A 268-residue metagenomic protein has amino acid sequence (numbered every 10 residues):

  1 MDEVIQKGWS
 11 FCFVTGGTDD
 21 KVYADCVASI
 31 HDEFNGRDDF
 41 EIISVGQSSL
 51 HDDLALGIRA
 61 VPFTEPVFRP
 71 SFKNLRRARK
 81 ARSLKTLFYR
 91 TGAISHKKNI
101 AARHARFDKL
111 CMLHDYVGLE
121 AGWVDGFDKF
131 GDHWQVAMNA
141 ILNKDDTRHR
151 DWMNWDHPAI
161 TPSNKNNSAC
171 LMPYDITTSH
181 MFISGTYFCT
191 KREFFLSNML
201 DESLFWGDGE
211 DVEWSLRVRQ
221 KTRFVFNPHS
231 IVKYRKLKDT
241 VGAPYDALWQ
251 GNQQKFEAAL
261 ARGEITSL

Functional and structural regions predicted by a protein language model:
Q6, A105-D108, L200: Active-site acidic short loop of glycosyltransferases
K7-C12, S29, E41, E213: Cell-envelope/extracellular polymer assembly enzymes that use nucleotide-activated donors
Y23, I176-T177, F182, L204-L268: C-terminal catalytic/acceptor-binding lobe
D25-D39: Short, acidic, metal-binding catalytic loop of nucleotide-sugar glycosyltransferases
G46-Q47: Acidic ATP/Mg2+-coordinating residue in the GHKL
H51-H104: Active-site-proximal specificity loops/subdomain of glycosyltransferases
F107-G118: Short beta-strand-to-loop acidic/aromatic patch adjacent to the donor-nucleotide binding site
E120, D125-M199: Conserved catalytic core of nucleotide-sugar-dependent glycosyltransferases
